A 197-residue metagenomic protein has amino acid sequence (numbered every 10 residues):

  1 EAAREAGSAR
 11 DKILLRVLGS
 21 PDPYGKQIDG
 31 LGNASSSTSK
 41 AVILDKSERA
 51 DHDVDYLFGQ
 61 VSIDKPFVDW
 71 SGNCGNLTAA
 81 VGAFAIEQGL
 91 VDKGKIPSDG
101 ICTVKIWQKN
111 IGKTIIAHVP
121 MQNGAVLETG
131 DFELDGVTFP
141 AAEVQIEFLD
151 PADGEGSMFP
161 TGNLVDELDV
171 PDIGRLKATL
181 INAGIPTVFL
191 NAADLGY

Functional and structural regions predicted by a protein language model:
E1-Y197: A glycine-rich beta-to-alpha transition motif near the start of alpha/beta enzyme domains, typified by
